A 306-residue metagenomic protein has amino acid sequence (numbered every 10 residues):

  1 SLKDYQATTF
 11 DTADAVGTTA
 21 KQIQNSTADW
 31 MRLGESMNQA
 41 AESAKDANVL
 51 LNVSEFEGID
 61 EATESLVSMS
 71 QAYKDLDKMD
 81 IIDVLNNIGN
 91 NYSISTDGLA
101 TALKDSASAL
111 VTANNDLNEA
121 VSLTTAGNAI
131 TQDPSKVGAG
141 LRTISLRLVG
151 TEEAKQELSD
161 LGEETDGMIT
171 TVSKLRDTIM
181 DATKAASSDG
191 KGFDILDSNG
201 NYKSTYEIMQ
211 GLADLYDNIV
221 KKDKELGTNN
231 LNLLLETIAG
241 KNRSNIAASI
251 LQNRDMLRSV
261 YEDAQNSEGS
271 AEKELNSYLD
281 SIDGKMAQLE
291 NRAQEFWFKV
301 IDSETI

Functional and structural regions predicted by a protein language model:
S1-D83, N87-A100, L110-N118, I130-K136 (+7 more regions): A short, structural motif
N48, I59, T63-L66, K78 (+6 more regions): Heptad-repeat coiled-coil alpha-helical rod/stalk segments, highlighting residues on one face of long amphipathic
V49, I81, N87, R243 (+3 more regions): Short, Φ-rich (hydrophobic/aromatic) sequence segments
V121-S259, A293: Extended alpha-helical or coil "stalk/linker/tether" regions that are enriched in polar/charged and small residues
T131-G138, A264-I306: Hydrophobic, low-dielectric interface segments
